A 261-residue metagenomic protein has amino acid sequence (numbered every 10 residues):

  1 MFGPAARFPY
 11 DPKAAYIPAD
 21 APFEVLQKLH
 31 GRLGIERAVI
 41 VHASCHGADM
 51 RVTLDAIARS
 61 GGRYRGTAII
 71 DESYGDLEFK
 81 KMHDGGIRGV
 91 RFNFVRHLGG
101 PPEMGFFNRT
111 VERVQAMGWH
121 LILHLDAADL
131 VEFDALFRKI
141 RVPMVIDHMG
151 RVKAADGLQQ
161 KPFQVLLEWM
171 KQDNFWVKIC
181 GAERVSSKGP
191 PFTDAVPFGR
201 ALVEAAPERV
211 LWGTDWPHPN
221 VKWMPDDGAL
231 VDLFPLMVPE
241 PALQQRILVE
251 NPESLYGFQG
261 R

Functional and structural regions predicted by a protein language model:
M1, A43, M149, T214-W216: Active-site metal-binding loops of divalent metal-dependent hydrolases
M1, G31, G105-F106, T110 (+3 more regions): A generic "structured core" feature
M1-A48: An N-terminally biased module of ancient metal coordination in phosphate/nucleic-acid-related enzymes
I17-R37, A201, P207-R209, K222-R261: Mid-to-C-terminal alpha-helical segments outside catalytic/metal-binding sites
H30, T53, M82, V90 (+7 more regions): Conserved, mostly hydrophobic/aromatic
C45-A128, A135-R138, W176-A182: Active-site gating/metal-coordination segments in enzymes
A48-Y64, V196-A206, D227-L236: Short, electropositive alpha-helical surface patch
E103-W212, G260: Catalytic pocket-lining loop regions of alpha/beta-barrel enzymes, especially the amidohydrolase/enolase/GH5 lineages
